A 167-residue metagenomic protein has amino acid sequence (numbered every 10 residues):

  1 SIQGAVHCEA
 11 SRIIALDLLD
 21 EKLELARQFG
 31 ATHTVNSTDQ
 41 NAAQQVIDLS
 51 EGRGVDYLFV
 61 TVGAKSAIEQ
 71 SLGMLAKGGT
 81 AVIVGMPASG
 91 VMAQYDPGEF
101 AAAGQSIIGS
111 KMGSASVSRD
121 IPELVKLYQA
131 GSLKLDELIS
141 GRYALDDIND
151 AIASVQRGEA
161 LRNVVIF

Functional and structural regions predicted by a protein language model:
S1-Q40, Q44: Mid-domain Rossmann-like dinucleotide-binding core that forms the NAD(H)/NADP(H) cofactor-binding site
S11-R12, G54, T80: Structural signature of beta-strand start/N-cap positions in the alpha/beta core of ABC transporter nucleotide-binding
D17, E69-G73, S118-F167: C-terminal hydrophobic helical "lid"/dimerization subdomain of Rossmann-like NAD(P)H-dependent oxidoreductases
T38, A42, G63, A144-D147: Short loop/turn segments at beta->alpha junctions
D48-R53: Glycine-rich phosphate-binding loop signature in dinucleotide/nucleotide-binding domains
D56-F59: N-terminal Rossmann-like NAD(P) cofactor-binding module of classical short-chain dehydrogenase/reductase
A64-S132, F167: Glycine-rich phosphate-binding loop and adjacent beta-alpha segment of Rossmann(oid) nucleotide-cofactor-binding
